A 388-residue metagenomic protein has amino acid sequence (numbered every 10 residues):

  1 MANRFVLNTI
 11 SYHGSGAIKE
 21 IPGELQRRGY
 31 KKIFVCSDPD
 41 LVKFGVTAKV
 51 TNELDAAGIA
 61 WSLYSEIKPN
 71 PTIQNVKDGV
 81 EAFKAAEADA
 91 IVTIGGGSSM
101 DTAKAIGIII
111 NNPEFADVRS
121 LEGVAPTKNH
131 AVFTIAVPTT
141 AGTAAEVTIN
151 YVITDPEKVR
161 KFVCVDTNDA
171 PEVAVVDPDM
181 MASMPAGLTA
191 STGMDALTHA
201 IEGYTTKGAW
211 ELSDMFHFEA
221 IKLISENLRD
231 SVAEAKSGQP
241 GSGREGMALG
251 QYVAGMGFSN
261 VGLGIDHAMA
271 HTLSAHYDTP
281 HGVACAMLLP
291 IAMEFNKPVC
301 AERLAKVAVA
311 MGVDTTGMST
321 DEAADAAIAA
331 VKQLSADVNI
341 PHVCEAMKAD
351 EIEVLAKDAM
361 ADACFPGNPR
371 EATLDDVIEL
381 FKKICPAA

Functional and structural regions predicted by a protein language model:
M1-Y64, A387-A388: An N-terminal, well-structured beta->alpha segment
G14, V35, T72, G97 (+9 more regions): Buried hydrophobic positions in well-ordered alpha/beta secondary-structure cores of metabolic enzymes
I18-I21, K43-V46, I73-V76, S99-A103 (+3 more regions): Short glycine/serine/threonine-rich phosphate/pyrophosphate-binding segments that cradle anionic phosphate groups
V42-F115, D230-R244: N-terminal small/polar loop signature for handling phosphorylated ligands or for N-terminal nucleophile
Q74-D179: Glycine/threonine-rich beta-strand-loop-alpha-helix active-site module that forms ligand/phosphate-binding
G142, Y252-C285, D362-P366: Glycine-rich phosphate/pyrophosphate-binding beta-alpha loops
N150-V261: Carboxylate- and glycine-rich phosphate/diphosphate-binding segment that chelates Mg2+/Mn2+
P290-A388: Mobile late-domain/C-terminal helix-loop "cap" segments that border catalytic sites or the cytosolic face
